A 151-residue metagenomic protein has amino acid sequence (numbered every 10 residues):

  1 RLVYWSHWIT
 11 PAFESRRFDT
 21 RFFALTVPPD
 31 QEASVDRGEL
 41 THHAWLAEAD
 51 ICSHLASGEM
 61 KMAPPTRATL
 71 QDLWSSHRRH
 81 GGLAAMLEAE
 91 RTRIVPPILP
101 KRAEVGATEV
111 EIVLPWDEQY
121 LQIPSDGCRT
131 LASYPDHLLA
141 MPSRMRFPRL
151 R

Functional and structural regions predicted by a protein language model:
R1-Q31, T66-T69, E90-K101: Active-site segment of metal-dependent pyrophosphate-handling enzymes, primarily the Nudix hydrolase catalytic core
R1-W8, T20-V27, A33-M60: NUDIX/MutT-family hydrolases
H7-T10, A47, S76, E118: Intrinsic disorder/low-complexity segments enriched in polar/charged and small flexible residues
F13, E32-S34, L121-I123: Short helix/loop capping segments that flank catalytic or ligand/cofactor-binding pockets
T26, W45-E48, T66-A68, Y134-H137: Short, surface-exposed linear patches
E59-R67: Generic detection of long, well-ordered alpha-helical segments
P64, Q71-L73, R78-R151: Core RNA-modification/binding signature centered on pseudouridine synthases
